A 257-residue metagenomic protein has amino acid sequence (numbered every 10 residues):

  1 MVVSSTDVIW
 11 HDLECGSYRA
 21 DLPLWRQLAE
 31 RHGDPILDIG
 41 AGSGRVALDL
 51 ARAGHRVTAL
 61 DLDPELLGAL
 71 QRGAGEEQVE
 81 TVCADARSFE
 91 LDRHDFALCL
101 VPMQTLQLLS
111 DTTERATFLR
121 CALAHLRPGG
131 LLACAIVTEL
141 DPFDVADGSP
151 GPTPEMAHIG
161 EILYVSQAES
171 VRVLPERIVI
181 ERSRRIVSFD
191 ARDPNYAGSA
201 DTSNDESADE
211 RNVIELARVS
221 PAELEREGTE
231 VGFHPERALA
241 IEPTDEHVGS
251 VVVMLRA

Functional and structural regions predicted by a protein language model:
M1-D34: Conserved class I S-adenosyl-L-methionine
G40-G42: Class I SAM-dependent methyltransferase "Motif I" SAM/SAH-binding loop
R45-S88: Class I SAM-dependent methyltransferase SAM/SAH-binding core
E90-C99: A short acidic, Gly/Pro-enriched loop at the edge of an enzyme's catalytic core that lines a small-molecule cofactor
A116-P128: A short glycine-rich, Lys/Arg-flanked "PGG" loop and its adjoining helix->strand segment in the class I
A133-E223: SAM-dependent methyltransferase
E215-A257: C-terminal lobe and adjacent flexible extensions of AdoMet/dcAdoMet transferase-like proteins
